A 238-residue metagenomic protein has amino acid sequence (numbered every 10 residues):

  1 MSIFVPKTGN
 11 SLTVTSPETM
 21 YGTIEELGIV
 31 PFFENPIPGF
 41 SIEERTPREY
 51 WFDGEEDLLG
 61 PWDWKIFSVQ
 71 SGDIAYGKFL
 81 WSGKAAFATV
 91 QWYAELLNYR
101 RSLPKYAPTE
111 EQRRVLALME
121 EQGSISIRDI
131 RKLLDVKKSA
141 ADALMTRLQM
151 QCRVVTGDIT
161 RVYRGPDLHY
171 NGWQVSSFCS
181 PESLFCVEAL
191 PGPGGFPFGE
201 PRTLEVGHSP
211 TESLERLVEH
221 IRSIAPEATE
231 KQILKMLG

Functional and structural regions predicted by a protein language model:
M1-G238: Long, low-complexity intrinsically disordered regions
